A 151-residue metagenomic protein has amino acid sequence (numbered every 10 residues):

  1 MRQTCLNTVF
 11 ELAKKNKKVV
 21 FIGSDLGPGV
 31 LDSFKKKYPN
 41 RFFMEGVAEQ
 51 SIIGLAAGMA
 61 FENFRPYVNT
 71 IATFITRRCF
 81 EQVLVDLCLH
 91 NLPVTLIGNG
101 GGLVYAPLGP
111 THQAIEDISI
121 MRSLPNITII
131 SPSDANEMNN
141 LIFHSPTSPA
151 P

Functional and structural regions predicted by a protein language model:
M1-P151: Thiamine diphosphate
